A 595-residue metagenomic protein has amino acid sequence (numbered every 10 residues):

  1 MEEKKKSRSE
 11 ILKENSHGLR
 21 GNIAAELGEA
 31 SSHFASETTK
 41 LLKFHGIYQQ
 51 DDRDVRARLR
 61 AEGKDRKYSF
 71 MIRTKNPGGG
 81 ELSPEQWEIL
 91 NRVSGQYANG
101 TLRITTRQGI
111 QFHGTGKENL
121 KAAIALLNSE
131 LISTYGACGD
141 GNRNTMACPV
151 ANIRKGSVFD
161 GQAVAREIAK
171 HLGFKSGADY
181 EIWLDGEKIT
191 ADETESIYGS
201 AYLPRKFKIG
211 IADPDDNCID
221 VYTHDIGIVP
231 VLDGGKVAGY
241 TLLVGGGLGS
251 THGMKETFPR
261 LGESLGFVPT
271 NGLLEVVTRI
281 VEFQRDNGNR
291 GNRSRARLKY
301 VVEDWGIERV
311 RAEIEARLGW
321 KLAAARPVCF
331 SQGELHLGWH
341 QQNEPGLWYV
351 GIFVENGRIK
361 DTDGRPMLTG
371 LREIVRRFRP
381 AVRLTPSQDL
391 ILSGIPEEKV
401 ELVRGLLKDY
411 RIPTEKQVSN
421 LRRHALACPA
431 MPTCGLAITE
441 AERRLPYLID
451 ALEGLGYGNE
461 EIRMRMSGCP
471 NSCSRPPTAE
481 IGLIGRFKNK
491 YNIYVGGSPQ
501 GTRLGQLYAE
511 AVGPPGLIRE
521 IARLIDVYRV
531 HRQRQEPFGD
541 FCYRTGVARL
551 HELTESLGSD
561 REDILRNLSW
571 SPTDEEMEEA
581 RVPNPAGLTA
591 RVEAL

Functional and structural regions predicted by a protein language model:
M1-L595: Peripheral terminal and linker regions in Fe-S/redox and tRNA-modifying enzymes
